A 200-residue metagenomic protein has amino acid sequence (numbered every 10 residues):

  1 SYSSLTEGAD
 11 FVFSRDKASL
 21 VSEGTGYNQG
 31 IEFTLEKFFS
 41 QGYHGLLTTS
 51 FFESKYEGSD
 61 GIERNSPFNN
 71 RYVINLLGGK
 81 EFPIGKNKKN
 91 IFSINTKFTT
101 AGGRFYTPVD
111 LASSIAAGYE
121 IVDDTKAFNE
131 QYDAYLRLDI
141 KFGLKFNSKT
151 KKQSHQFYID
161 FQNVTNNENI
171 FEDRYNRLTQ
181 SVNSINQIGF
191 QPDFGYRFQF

Functional and structural regions predicted by a protein language model:
S1, G45, F98-Y119, Y135-R137 (+1 more regions): C-terminal beta-signal and adjacent terminal beta-strands/loops of Gram-negative outer-membrane beta-barrel proteins
S1-H44, S181-G195: Outer membrane beta-barrel strand-and-loop segments of large Gram-negative receptors, especially TonB-dependent
S14-D16, K89-N95, Q153-I159: Glycine-rich, flexible loop segments associated with nucleotide phosphate handling
E23-N28, Y43-D133, N186-F190: C-terminal extracellular loops and terminal segments of Gram-negative outer membrane beta-barrel proteins
G24-Q29, E36-F38, E130-L136, I140 (+1 more regions): Outer-membrane beta-barrel transmembrane strands
I31, L76, I140, F157: Residue-level detector of short, conserved catalytic/binding motifs and their immediate flanks
E32-E36, T48, G79-E81, G143-K145 (+1 more regions): Transmembrane beta-barrel domains of outer membrane proteins
S40, P83-G85, N147-K149: Short polar/acidic secondary-structure junctions
